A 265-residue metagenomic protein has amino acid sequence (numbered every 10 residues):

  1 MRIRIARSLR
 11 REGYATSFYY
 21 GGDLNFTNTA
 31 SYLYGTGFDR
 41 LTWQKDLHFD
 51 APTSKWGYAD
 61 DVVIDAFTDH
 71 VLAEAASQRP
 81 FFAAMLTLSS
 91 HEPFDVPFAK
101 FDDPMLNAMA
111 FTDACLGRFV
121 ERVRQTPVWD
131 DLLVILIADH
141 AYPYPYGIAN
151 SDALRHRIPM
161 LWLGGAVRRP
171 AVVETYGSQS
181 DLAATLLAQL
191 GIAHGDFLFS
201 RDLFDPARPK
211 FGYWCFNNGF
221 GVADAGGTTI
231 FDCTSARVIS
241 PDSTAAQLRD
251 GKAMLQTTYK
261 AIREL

Functional and structural regions predicted by a protein language model:
M1-L265: Solvent-exposed soluble domains appended to multi-pass membrane proteins
